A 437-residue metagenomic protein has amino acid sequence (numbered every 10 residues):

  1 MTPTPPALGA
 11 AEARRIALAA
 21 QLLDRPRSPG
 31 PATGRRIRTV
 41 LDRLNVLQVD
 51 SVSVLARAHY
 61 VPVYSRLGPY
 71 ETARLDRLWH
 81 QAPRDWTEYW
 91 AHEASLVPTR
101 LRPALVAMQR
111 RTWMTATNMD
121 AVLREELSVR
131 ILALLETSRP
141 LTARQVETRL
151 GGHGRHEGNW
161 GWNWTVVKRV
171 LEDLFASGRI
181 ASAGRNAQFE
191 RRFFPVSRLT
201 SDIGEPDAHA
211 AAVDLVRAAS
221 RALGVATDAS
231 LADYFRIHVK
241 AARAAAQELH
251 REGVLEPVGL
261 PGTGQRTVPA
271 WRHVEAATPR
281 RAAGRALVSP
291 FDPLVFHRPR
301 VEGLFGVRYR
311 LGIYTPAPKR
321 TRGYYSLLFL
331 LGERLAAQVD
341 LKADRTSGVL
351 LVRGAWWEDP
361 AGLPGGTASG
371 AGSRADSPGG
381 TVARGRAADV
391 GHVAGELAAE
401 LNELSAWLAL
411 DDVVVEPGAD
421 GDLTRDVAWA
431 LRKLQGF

Functional and structural regions predicted by a protein language model:
M1-L287, D292-V295, R300, V307 (+4 more regions): Long, low-complexity intrinsically disordered regions
